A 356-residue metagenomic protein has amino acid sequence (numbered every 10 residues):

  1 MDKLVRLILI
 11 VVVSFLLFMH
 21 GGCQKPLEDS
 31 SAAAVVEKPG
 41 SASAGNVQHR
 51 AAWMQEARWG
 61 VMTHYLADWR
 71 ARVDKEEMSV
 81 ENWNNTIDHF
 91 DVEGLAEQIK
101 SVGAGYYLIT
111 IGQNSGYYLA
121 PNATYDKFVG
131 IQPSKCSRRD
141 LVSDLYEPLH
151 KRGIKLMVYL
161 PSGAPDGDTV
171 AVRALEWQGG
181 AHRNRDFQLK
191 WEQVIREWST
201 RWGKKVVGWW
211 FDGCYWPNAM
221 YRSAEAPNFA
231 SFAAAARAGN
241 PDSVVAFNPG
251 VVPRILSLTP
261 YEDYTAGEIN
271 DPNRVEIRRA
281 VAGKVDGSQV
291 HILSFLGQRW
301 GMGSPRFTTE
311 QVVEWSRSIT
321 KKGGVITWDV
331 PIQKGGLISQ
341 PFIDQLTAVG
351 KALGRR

Functional and structural regions predicted by a protein language model:
M1-R6, I99: Positively charged n-region of N-terminal signal peptides that target proteins for export
R6-L17: Hydrophobic helical h-region of N-terminal Sec-dependent signal peptides in bacterial secretory/periplasmic proteins
F15-V35: Bacterial Sec-dependent signal peptides at the C-terminal "C-region" and cleavage site
S30-R356: Mature catalytic domains of secreted/periplasmic carbohydrate-active enzymes
